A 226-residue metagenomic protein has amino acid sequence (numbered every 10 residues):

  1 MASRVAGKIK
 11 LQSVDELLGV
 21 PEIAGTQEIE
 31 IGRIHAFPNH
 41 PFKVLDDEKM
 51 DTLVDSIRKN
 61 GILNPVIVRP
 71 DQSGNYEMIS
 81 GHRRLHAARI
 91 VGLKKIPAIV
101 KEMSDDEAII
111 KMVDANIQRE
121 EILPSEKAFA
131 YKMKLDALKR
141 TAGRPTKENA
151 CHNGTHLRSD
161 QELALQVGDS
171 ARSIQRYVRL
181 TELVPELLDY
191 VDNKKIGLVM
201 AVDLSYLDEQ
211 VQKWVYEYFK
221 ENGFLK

Functional and structural regions predicted by a protein language model:
M1-K101, E107-E121: Short, charged/polar connector segments at secondary-structure boundaries
K8, V167, A171-K226: Amphipathic alpha-helical extensions and coiled-coil-like segments
N39, I62, R140, E209-Q212: Generic structural signal for secondary-structure transition and capping sites
F42, H86-E182, D189-D192, Y206: Amphipathic, charge-rich alpha-helical segments that serve as recognition/docking helices
D51-V54, K132, K213, E217: Amphipathic, non-transmembrane alpha-helical secondary structure
